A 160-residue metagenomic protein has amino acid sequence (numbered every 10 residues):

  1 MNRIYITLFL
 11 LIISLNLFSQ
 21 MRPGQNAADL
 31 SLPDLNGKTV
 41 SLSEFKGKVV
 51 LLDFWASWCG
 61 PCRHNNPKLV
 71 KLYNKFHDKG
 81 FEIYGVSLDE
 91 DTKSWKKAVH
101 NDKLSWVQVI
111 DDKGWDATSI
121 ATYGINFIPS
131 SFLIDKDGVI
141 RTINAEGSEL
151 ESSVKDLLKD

Functional and structural regions predicted by a protein language model:
M1-P23: Bacterial Sec-dependent N-terminal signal peptides
F18-S43, W106, K159: N-terminal "domain-start" segment that seeds a small globular fold
A27-A28, V50, I128-P129: Short loop/turn microsegments at loop-to-beta-strand junctions
L42-C59: Short active-site neighborhood of thiol/selenol oxidoreductases, capturing the structured segment around
K46-K48, D78, L104, I125: Active-site acidic short loop of glycosyltransferases
F54-K71: Conserved redox-active cysteine motifs that mediate thiol-disulfide chemistry, especially di-cysteine Cys-X(1-2)-Cys
Y84, K96-F132, K136-D137: Short, internal strand/loop/helix patches that form the active-site neighborhood or redox-interaction surface
S130-D160: Thiol-/selenol-based redox modules, centered on thioredoxin-like and closely related oxidoreductase domains
